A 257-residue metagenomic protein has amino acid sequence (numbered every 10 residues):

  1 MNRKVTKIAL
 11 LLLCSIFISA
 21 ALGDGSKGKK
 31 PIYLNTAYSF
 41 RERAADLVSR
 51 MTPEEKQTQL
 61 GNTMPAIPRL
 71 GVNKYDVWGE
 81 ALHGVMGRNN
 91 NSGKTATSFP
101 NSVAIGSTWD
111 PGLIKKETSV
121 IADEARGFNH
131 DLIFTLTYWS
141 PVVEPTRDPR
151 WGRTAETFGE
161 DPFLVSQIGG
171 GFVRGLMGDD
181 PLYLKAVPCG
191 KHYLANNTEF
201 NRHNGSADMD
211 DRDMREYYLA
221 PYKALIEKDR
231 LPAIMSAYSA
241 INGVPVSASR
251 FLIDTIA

Functional and structural regions predicted by a protein language model:
M1-L10: Bacterial N-terminal signal peptides that target proteins for export
A9-S19: Bacterial N-terminal signal peptides
A20-A257: Glycoside hydrolase catalytic-domain context in secreted enzymes
